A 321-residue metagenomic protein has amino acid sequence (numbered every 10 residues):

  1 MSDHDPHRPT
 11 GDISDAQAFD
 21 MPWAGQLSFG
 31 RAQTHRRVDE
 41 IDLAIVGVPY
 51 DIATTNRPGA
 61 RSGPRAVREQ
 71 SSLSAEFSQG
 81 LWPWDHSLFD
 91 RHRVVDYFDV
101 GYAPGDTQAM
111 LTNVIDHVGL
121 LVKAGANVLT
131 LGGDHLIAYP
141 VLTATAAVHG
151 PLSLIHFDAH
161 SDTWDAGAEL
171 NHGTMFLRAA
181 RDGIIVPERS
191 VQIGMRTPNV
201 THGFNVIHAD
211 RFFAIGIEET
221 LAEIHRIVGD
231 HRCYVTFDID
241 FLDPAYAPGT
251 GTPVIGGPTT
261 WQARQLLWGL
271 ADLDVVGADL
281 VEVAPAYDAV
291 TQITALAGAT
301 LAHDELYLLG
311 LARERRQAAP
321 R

Functional and structural regions predicted by a protein language model:
S2-R321: Conserved alpha-helical scaffold segments that buttress catalytic/binding sites
